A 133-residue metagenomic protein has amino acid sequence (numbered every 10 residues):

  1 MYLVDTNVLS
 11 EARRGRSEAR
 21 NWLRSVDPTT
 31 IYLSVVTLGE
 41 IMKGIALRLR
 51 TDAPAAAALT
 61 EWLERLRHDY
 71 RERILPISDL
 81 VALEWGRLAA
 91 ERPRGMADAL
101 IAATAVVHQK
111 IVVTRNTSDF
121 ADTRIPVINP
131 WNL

Functional and structural regions predicted by a protein language model:
M1-T37, L47-R65, L133: Short, well-structured N-terminal submotif of metal-dependent ribonuclease cores
V8-L9, T37, V81, L100-I101 (+1 more regions): Alpha-helix capping/helix-boundary segments
V35-V36, S78, N116, W131: Residues at the C-termini of beta-strands that transition into short coil/loop
K43-R48, A57, H68-R115: Active-site neighborhoods of divalent-metal-dependent phosphate/nucleic-acid chemistry enzymes
I111, S118, L133: Flexible glycine-rich beta->alpha loop in the catalytic core of nucleotide-sugar glycosyltransferases
